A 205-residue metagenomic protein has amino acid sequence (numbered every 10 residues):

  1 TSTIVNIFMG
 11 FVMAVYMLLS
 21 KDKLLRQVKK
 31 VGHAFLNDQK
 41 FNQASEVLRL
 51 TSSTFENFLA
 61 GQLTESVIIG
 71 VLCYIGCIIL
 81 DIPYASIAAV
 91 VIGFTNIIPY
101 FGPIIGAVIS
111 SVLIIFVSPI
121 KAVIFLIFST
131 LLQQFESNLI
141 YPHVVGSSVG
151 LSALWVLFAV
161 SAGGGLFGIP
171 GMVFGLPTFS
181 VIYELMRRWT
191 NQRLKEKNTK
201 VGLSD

Functional and structural regions predicted by a protein language model:
S2-L113: Alpha-helical transmembrane segments and their immediate interhelical loop/hinge regions in multi-pass membrane
Y16, S20, V91, V112 (+5 more regions): Residue-level detector of alpha-helical segments with a strong bias toward transmembrane helices and their helix-loop
K29, I82, L113-F116, G150 (+1 more regions): Juxtamembrane transmembrane-helix termini
A34-D38, N96, I114-V117, Q133 (+2 more regions): A short hydrophobic/aromatic micro-motif that marks alpha-helical segments and, especially, helix-coil
Q62, S118, S148: Conserved functional loop/turn residues at catalytic and ligand-binding sites
I68, I79-V90, V117-I124, L151-W155 (+1 more regions): Membrane-water interface of transmembrane alpha-helices in multipass transporters/channels
A122-D205: Hydrophobic alpha-helical transmembrane segments of membrane transport and translocation systems, primarily multi-pass
